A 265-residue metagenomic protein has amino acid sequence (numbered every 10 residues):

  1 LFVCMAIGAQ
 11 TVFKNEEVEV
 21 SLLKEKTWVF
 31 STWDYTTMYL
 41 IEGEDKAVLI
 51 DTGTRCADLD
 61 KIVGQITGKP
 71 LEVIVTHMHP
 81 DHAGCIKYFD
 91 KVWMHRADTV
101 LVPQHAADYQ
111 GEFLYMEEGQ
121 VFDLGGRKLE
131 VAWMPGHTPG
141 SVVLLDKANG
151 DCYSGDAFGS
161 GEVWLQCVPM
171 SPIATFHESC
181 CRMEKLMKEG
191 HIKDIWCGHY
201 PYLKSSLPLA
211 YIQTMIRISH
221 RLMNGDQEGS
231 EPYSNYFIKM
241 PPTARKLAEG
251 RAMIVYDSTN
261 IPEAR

Functional and structural regions predicted by a protein language model:
L1-M5: Sec-dependent N-terminal signal peptides
G8-Q10, C181-R265: Accessory terminal helices/loops
T11-V18, L22-K24, D90-P139, K147-N149 (+2 more regions): Metallo-beta-lactamase
K14-Q65, L144-D156: Conserved beta-strand hairpin/beta-sheet module of binuclear metal-dependent hydrolase folds, prominently
T37, R55-D58, M78-C85, V100-L101 (+4 more regions): Active-site environment of divalent metal-dependent phosphoester hydrolases
I50-G53, P70-D81, W93-H95, W133-G136 (+2 more regions): Active-site neighborhood of phospho(di)ester-bond hydrolases with catalytic His/Asp-centered motifs
R55-L124, K128, S160, R217-N224: Active-site HxH/HxHxD metal-binding segment of metal-dependent hydrolases
